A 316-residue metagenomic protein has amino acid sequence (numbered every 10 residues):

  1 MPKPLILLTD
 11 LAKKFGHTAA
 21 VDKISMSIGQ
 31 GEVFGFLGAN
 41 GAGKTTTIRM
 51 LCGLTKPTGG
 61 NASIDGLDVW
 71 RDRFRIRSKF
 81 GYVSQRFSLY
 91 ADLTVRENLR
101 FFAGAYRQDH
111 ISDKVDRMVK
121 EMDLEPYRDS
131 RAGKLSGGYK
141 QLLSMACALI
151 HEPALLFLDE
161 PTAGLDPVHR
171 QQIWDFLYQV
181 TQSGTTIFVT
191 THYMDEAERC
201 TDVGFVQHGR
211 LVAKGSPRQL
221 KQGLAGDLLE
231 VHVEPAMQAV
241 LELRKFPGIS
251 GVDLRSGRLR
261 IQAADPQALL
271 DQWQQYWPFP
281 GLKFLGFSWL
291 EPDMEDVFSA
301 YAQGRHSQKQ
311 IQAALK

Functional and structural regions predicted by a protein language model:
M1-A12, G304-K316: ABC-family P-loop ATPase nucleotide-binding domain
K3-I6, K13-V206, A213: ABC transporter nucleotide-binding domains
Q30, V95, P217, E291-M294: Structural motif detector for alpha-helix initiation sites
F34, P57, R86, C200-V203 (+5 more regions): A general structural signal for well-ordered secondary-structure junctions
F74, E198, K221, Q274 (+1 more regions): A short local structural element in Rossmann-fold oxidoreductases
G81, R107, D123, S144 (+4 more regions): A generic structural signal for secondary-structure junctions that act as hinges or helix/strand caps at the edges
D175-A264: ABC transporter nucleotide-binding domain
L229-R305: Short, charged/small-residue-rich alpha-helical element at the C-terminal edge of ABC transporter nucleotide-binding
